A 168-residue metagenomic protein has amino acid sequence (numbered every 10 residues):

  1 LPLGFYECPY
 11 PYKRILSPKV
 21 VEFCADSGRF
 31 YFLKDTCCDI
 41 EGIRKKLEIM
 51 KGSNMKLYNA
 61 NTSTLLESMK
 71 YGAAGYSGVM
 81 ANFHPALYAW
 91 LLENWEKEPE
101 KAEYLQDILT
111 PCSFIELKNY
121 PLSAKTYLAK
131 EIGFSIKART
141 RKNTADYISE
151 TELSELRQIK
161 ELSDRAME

Functional and structural regions predicted by a protein language model:
P2-C8: Short beta-strands and strand-loop turn motifs
C8-K118: Catalytic alpha/beta core domains of metabolic enzymes, predominantly
A73, M80-E168: C-terminal alpha-helical cap/extension of soluble enzyme domains
